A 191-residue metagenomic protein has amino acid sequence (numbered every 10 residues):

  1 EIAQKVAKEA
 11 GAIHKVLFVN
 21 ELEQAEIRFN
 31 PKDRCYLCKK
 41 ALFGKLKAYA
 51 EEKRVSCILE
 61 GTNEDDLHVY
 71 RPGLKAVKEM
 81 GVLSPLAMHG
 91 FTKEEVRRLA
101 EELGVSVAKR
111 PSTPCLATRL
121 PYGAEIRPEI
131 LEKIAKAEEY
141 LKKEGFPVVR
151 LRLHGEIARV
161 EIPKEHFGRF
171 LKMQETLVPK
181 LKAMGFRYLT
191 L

Functional and structural regions predicted by a protein language model:
E1-E102, K143, A158, T176-F186 (+1 more regions): ATP-dependent adenylation/nucleotidyltransferase module used to activate substrates
I2, N30, R34, I126-E129 (+1 more regions): Alpha-helix N-cap and loop-to-helix initiation/capping positions
V19, T62, P111-T113, L153: Proline- and acidic/polar-enriched loop/turn elements at helix boundaries
K39, H89, I130, R169-F170: Charged, low-complexity surface patches
A87-K93, R97-L141, V148-V149: Mid-to-C-terminal catalytic subdomains of enzymes that bind/position adenosyl phosphate moieties or nucleic-acid
E132-T190: Peripheral terminal appendages
